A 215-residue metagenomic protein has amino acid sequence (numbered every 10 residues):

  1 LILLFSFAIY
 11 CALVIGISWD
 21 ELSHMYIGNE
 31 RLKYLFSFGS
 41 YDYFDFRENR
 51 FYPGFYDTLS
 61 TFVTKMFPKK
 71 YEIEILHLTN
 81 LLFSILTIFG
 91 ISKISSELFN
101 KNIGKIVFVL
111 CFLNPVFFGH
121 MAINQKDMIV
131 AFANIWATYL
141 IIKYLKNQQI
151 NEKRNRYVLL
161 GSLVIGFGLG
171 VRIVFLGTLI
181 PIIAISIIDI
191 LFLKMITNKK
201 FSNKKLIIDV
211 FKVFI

Functional and structural regions predicted by a protein language model:
L1-E21, N29, K33-F36, G168 (+2 more regions): Transmembrane signal-anchor helices characteristic of membrane glycosylation enzymes that use polyprenol
I2, L78-L98, W136, L140: Transmembrane-helix motifs of polytopic, lipid-linked glycan transferases
L4, V107-F112, G119, Y139 (+2 more regions): Short helix- or helix-capping micro-motifs that position conserved polar/aromatic residues at function-defining sites
S6-Y10, L22-T58, F62-M66: Extracytosolic helix-loop segments that constitute the early lumenal/periplasmic catalytic or substrate-binding loops
R50, G54, T58, F67-L86 (+3 more regions): Loop-to-helix entry region of an early transmembrane alpha helix in multi-pass inner-membrane enzymes
I91-L113, F132, N151-R156: Transmembrane-helix signature of polytopic, membrane-embedded enzymes that assemble or transfer cell-envelope glycans
L140-Q148, T178-I215: Perimembrane helix-loop-helix junctions
K143, N147-G166, N203-K205: Short hydrophobic alpha-helices at membrane interfaces in multi-pass membrane enzymes
